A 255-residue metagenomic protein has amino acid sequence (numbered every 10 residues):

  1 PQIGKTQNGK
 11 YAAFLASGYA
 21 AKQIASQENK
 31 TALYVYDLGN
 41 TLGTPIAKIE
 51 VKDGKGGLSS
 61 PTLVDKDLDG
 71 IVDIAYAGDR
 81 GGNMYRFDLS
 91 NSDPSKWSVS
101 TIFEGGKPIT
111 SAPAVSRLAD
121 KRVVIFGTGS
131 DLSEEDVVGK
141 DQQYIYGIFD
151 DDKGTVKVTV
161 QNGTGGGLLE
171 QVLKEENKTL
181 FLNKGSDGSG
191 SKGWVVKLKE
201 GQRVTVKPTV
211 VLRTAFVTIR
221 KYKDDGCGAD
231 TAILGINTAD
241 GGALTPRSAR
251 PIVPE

Functional and structural regions predicted by a protein language model:
Q2-E255: Beta-propeller fold recognition
